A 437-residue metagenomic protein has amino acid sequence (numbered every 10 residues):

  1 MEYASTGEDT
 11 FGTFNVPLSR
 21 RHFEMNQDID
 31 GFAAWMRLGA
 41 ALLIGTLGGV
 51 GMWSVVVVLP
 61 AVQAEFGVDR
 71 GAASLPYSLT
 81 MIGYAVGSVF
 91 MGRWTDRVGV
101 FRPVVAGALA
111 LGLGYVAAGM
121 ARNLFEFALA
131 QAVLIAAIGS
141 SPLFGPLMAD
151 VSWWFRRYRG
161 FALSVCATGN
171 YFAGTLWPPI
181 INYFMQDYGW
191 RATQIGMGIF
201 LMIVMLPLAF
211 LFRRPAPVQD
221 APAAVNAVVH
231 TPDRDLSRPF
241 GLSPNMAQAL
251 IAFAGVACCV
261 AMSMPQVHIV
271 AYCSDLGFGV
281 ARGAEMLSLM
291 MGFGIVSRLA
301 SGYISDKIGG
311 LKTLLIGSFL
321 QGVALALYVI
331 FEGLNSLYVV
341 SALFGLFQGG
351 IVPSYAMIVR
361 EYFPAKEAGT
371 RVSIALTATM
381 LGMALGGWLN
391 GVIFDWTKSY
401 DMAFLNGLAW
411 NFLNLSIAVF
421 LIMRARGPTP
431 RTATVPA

Functional and structural regions predicted by a protein language model:
M36-R70, S88-M91, W177-P178, M264-V270: Extracytoplasmic
T46, G114, E126-P142, V256 (+1 more regions): Hydrophobic core of transmembrane alpha-helices in multi-pass small-molecule transporters, especially MFS/SLC-type
V55-L59, P244-Y303: Extracytoplasmic gate region of multi-pass secondary transporters
V62-Q63, W94-T95, P179-Y188, C273-S274 (+2 more regions): Interfacial helix-cap and linker-helix signal at transmembrane-aqueous boundaries of multi-pass secondary transporters
V86-F125, S305: Conserved MFS/SLC helix-loop-helix module at the cytosolic interface between two early adjacent transmembrane helices
R102-V116, K312-L327: Structural signature of the two symmetry-related core transmembrane helices
S141-F155, G350-F363: Intracellular juxtamembrane helix-capping segments at the cytosolic ends of symmetry-related transmembrane helices
C166, N170-P217: Helix-loop-helix hairpin linking two adjacent transmembrane segments in secondary transporters
